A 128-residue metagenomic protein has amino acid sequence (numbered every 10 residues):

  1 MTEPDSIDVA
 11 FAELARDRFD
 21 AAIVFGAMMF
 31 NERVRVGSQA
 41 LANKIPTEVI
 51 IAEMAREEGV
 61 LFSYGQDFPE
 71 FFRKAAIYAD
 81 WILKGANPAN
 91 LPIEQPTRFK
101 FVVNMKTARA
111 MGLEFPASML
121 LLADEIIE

Functional and structural regions predicted by a protein language model:
M1-E128: Short hydrophobic alpha-helices and adjacent helix-cap/hinge residues
